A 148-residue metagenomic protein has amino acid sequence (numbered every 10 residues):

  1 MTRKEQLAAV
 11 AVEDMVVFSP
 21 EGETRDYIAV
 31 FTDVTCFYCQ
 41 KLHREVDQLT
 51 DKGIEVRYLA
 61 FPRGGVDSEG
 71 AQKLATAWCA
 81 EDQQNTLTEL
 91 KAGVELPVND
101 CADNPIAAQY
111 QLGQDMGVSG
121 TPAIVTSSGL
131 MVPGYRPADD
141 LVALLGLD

Functional and structural regions predicted by a protein language model:
M1-V30, V34-G64, V98-G120, L141-D148: Extracytoplasmic thiol/disulfide redox context detector
G65-V142: Thiol/selenol-based redox catalytic cores and closely related redox-interacting motifs
